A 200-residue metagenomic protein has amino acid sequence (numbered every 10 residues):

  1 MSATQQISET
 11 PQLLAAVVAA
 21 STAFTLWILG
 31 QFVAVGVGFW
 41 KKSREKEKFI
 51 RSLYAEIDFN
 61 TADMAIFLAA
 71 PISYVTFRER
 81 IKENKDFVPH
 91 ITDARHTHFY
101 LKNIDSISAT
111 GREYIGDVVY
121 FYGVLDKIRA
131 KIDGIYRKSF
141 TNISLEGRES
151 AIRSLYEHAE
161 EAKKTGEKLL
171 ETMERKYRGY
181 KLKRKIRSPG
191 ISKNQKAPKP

Functional and structural regions predicted by a protein language model:
M1-K41: Membrane-embedded hydrophobic alpha-helical segments
L26, Q31, R51, A55 (+1 more regions): A broad, structural surface signal
V37-D58: Juxtamembrane membrane-water interface segments immediately C-terminal to a transmembrane helix
D58-P200: Interfacial alpha-helical end/capping and short helix-turn segments at domain and membrane boundaries
